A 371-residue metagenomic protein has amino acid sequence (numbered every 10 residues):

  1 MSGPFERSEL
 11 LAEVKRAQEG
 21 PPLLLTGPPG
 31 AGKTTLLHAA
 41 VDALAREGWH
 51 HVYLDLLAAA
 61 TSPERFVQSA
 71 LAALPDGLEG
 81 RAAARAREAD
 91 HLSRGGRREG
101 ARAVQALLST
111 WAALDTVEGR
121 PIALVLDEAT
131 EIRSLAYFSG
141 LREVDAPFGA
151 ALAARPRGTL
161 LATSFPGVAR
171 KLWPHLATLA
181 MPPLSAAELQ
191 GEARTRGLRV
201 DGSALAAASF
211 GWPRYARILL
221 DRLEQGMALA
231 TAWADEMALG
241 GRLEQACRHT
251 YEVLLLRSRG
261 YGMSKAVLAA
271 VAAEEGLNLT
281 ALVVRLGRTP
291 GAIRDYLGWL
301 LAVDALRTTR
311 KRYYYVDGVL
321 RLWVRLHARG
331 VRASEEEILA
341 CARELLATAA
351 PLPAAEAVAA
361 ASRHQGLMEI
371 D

Functional and structural regions predicted by a protein language model:
S2-V14: N-terminal pre-P-loop "Q-motif" helix
P21-H38: Walker A/P-loop nucleotide-binding motif
V52-T61: A short hydrophobic beta-strand->loop->alpha-helix junction that borders the nucleotide-binding pocket of P-loop NTPases
T61-D90: Conserved NTP-binding/hydrolysis module of P-loop NTPases
A101-P166, P174: Conserved Walker B catalytic segment
A180-G202, L219: Conserved small helical "lid"/interfacial subdomain of P-loop NTPases
L198-H249, A266, R310: Amphipathic alpha-helical "lid/sensor" segments that cap RecA-like P-loop NTPase cores
H249-D371: C-terminal leucine-rich, beta-strand-based interaction scaffolds used for sensing/assembly
